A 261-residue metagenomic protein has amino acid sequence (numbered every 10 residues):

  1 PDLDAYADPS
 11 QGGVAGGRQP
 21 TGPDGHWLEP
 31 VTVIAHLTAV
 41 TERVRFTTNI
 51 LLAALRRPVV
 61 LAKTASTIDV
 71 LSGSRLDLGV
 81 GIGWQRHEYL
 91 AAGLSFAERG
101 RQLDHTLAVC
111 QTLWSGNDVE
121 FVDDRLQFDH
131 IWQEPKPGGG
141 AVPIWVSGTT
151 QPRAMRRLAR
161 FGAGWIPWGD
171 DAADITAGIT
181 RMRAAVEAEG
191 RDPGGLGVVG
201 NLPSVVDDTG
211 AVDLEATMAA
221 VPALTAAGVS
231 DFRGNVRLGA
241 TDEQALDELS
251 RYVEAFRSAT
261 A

Functional and structural regions predicted by a protein language model:
P1-A261: Active-site-adjacent structural elements that line small-molecule/cofactor binding pockets in enzymes
